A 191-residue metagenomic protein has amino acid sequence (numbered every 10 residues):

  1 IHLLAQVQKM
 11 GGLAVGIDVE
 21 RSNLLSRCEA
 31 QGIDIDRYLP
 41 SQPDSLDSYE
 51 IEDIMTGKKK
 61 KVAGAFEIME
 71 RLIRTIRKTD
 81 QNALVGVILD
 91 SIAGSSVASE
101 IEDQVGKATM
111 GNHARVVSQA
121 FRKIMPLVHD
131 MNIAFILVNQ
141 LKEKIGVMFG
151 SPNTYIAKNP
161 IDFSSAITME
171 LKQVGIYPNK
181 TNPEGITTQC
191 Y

Functional and structural regions predicted by a protein language model:
H2-K9: Walker A/P-loop NTP-binding motif
L3, I68, A120-I124: Short, hydrophobic/aromatic alpha-helical segments in well-folded domains
L4, V85-G86, I136: Residue-level detection of beta-strand scaffold positions
V7, I76, V128: Hydrophobic pocket-lining residues that define ligand/cofactor binding sites across diverse proteins
M10-T109, Q119: Conserved inter-motif catalytic segment of the P-loop NTP-binding fold
M110-Y191: Phosphate-binding/switch region of NTP-binding enzymes
